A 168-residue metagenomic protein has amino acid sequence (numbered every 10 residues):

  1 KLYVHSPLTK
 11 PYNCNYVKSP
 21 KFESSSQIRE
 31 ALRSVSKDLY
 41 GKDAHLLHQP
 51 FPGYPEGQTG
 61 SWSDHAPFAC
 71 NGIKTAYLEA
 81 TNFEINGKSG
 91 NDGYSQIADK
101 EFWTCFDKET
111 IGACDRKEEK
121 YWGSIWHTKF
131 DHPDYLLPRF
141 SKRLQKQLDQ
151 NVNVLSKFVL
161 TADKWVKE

Functional and structural regions predicted by a protein language model:
K1-Y77, F83-N86: Metal-dependent peptidase/peptidase-like ectodomains
I85-E168: His/Asp/Glu-rich mid-to-C-terminal helical/loop segments that flank catalytic regions of hydrolases
